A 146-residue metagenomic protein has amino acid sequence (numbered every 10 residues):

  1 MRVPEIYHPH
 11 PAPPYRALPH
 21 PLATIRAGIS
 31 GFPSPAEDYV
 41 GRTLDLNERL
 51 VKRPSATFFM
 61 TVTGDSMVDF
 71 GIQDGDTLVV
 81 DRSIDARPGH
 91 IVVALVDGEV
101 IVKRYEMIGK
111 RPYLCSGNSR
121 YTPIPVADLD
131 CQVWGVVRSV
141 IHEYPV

Functional and structural regions predicted by a protein language model:
M1-V68, E99-V100, M107, T122 (+2 more regions): Short, positionally conserved secondary-structure boundary motifs
D74, V96-I101, C131-Q132: Short coil-to-beta-strand transition motifs
G75-D76, H90: Structural motif
V79-V80, V93: Hydrophobic beta-strand signal
P88-V102, E106-P112: Short, compositionally biased
Y113-S119: Catalytic Cys-His active-site segments of thiol-dependent hydrolases/isopeptidases
